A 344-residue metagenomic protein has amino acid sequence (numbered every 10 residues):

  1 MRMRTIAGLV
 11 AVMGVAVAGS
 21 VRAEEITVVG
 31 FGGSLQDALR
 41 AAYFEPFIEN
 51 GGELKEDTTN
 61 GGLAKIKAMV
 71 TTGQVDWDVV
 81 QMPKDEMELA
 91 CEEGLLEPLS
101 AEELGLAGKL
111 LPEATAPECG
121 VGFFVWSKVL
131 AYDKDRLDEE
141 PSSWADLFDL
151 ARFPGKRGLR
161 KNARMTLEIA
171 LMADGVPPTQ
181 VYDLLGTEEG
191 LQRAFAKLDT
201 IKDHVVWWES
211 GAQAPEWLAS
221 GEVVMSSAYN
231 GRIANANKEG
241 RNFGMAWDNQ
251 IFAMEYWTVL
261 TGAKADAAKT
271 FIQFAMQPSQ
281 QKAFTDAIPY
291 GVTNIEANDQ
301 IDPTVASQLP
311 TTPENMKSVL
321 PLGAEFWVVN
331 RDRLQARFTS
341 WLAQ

Functional and structural regions predicted by a protein language model:
V17-A23: Sec/Tat signal peptide C-region and signal peptidase I cleavage site
E24-A90: Early extracytoplasmic/lumenal segment of secretory-pathway proteins
G33-L39, V75-W77, Q81-P215, A219: Extracytoplasmic ligand-binding site segments that recognize negatively charged/polar headgroups
M87-L89, M225-N242: A ligand-binding cleft/hinge motif common to bilobed small-molecule-binding domains
K109, W126-K128, L191-T200, N237-T261: Periplasmic-binding protein-like
S127-R136, L171-A173, A253-A268, A283-A287: A bilobed periplasmic-binding-protein/Venus flytrap-type ligand-binding module shared by bacterial periplasmic
G155-M165, A275-A297: Periplasmic-binding protein-like
K282-Q344: C-terminal capping/gating helix-and-loop segments adjacent to ligand/active sites or protein-protein/ligand interfaces
